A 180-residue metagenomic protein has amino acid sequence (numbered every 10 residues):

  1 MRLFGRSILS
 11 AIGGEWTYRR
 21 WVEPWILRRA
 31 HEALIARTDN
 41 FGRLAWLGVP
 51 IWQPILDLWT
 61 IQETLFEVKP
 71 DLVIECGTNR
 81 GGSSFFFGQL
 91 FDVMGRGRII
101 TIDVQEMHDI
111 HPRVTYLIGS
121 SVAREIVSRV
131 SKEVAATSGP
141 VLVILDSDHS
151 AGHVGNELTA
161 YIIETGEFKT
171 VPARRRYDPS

Functional and structural regions predicted by a protein language model:
M1-S180: A short alpha-helical cap/connector motif
